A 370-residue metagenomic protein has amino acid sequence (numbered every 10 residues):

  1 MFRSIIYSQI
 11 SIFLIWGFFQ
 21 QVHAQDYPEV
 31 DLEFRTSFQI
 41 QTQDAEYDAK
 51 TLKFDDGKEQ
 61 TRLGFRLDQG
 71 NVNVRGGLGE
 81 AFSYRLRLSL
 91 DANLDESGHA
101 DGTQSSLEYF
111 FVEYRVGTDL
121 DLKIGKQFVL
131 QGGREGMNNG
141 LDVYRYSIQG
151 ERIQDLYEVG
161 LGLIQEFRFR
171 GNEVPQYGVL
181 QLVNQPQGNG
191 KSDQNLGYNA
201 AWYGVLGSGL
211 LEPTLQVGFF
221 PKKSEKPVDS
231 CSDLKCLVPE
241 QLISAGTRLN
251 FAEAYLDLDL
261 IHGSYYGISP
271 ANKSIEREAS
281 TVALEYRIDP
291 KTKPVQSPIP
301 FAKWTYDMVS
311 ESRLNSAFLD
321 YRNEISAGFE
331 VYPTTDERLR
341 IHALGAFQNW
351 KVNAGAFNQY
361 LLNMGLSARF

Functional and structural regions predicted by a protein language model:
M1-S4: Positively charged n-region of N-terminal signal peptides that target proteins for export
S8-G17: Bacterial N-terminal signal peptides
F18-A24: Sec/Tat signal peptide C-region and signal peptidase I cleavage site
D26-Q43, Q60-Q185, Q194-Y198, Y203-L210 (+3 more regions): Outer membrane beta-barrel
Y27-D31, S37-Q41, A49-T51, F82 (+2 more regions): Detector for outer-membrane/organellar transmembrane beta-barrel domains, recognizing the amphipathic beta-strand
E59-G64, H99-L107, G150-D155, N189-L196 (+4 more regions): Replace "Gram-negative outer membrane beta-barrel proteins" with "bacterial and organellar outer membrane beta-barrel
G328-L344: C-terminal closing repeat unit and adjoining cap/tail of repeat-based domains
N358-F370: Outer-membrane beta-barrel "beta-signal"
